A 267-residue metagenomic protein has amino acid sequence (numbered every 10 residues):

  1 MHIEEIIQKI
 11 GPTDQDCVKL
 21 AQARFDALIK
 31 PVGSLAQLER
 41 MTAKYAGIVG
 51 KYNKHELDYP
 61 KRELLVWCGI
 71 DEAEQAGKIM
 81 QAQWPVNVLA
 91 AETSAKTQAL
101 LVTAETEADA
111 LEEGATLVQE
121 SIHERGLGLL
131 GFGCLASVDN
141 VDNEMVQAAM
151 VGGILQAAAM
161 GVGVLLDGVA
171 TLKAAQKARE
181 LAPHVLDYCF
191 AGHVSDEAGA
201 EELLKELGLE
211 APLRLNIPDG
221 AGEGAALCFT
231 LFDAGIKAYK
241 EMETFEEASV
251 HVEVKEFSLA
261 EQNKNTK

Functional and structural regions predicted by a protein language model:
M1-K267: N-terminal loops that bind phosphate or other acidic moieties and the adjacent beta-alpha structural core
